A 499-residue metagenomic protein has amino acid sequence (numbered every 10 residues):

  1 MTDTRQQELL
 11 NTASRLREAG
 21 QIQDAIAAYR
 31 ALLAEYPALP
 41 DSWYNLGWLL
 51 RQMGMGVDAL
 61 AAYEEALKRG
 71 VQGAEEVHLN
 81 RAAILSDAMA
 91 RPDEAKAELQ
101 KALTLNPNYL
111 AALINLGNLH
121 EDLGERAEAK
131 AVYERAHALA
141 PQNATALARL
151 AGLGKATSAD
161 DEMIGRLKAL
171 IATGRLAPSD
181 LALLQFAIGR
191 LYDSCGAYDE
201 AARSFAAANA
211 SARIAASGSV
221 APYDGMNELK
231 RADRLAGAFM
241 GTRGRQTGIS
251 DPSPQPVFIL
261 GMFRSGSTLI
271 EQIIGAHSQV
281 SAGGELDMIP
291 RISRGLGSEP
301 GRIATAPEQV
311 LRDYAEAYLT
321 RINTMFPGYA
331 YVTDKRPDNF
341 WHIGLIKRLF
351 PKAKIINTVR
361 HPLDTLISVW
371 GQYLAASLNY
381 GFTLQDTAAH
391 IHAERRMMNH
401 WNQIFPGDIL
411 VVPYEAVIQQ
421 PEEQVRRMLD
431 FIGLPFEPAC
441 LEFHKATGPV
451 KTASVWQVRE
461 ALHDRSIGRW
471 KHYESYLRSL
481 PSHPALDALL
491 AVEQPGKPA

Functional and structural regions predicted by a protein language model:
M1-M325, P495-A499: Alpha-helical solenoid repeat scaffolds of the TPR/TPR-like class and their adjacent stem/linker regions that mediate
E134, Q272, G344, N399 (+1 more regions): Active-site phosphate/pyrophosphate- and oxyanion-stabilizing loops and adjacent acidic/basic residues in soluble
A151, I164-R175, L184-S253, D313-A330 (+2 more regions): PAPS-dependent sulfotransferases, especially Golgi type II membrane carbohydrate sulfotransferases
I259-G261, Q272, V332-R336, K354-V359 (+3 more regions): Short beta-strand segments
D287-M288, P362-T365, V417-Q419: Conserved nucleotide-binding/hydrolysis micro-motifs of P-loop NTPases
D334-W341, V369: Adenylate-forming
I346, F350-S368: Conserved phosphate-donor/acceptor-positioning beta-strand/loop module used by diverse small-molecule
